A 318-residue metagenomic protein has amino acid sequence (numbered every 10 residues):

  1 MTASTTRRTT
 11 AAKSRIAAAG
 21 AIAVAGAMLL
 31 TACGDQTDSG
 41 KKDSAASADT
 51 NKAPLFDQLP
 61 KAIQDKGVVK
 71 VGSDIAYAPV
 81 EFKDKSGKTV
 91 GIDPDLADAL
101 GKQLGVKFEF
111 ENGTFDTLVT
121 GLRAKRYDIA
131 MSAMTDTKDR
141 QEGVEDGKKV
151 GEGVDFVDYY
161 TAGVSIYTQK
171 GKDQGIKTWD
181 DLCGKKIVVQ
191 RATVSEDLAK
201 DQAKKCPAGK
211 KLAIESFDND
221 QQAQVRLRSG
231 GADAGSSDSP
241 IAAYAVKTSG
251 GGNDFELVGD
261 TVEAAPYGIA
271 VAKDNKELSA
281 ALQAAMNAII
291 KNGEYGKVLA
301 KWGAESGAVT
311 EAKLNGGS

Functional and structural regions predicted by a protein language model:
L30-A45: Bacterial lipoprotein signal-peptidase II cleavage site
G34, D95-D98, K102-Q103, K170-D173 (+3 more regions): Extended ligand-binding regions for polar small-molecule ligands
D43-M134: Extracytoplasmic small-molecule ligand-binding "clamshell" domains of the periplasmic binding protein/Venus flytrap
K70, V106-K107, A124-D136, K185-V188 (+2 more regions): Alpha-to-beta junction loops
T89-Q103, A162-N219, A234, S239-A243: Bilobed "Venus flytrap"/periplasmic-binding protein-like clamshell domains and structurally analogous long
K107-W179: Acidic, polar ligand-binding/catalytic clefts
M134-K149, K200-D201, K205, R228-E263: A ligand-binding cleft/hinge motif common to bilobed small-molecule-binding domains
D158-T168, K247-A284, E305-S318: Periplasmic-binding protein-like
